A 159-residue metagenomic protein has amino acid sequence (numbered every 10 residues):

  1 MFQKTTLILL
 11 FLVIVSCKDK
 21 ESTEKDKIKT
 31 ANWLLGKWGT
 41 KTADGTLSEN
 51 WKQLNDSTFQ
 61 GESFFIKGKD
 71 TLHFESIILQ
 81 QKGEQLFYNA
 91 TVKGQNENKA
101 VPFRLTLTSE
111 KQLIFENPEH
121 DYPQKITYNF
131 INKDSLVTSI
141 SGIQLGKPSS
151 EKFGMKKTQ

Functional and structural regions predicted by a protein language model:
F2-L9: Sec-dependent signal peptide recognition, specifically the positively charged N-region followed immediately by
V13-S16: C-terminal motif of bacterial Sec signal peptides marking the signal peptidase cleavage site
K18-K20: Bacterial signal peptide processing site
T23-K37, Q80: N-terminal helix-cap/turn-to-beta initiation motif at the start of protein domains
N32-L47, S63: Tryptophan-anchored aromatic micro-motifs
L47-E119: Central antiparallel beta-sheet cores of small beta-barrel/beta-sandwich binding domains
N98, E110, S135-Q159: Edge beta-strand at a domain terminus
E110-N117, D121-N129, S141: Well-ordered alpha/beta subsegment
